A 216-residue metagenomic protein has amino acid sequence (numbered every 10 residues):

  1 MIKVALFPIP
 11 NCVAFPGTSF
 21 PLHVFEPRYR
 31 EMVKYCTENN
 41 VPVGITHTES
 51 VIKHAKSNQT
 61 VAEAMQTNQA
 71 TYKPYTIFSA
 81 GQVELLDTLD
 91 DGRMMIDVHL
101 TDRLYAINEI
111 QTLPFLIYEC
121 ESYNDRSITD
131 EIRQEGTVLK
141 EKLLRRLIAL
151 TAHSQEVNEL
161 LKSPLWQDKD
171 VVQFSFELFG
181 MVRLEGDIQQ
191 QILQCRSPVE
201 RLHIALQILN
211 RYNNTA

Functional and structural regions predicted by a protein language model:
M1-L161, Q191, P198, I208-A216: Positively charged
N158-A216: Structured mid-to-C-terminal alpha-helical surface segments
